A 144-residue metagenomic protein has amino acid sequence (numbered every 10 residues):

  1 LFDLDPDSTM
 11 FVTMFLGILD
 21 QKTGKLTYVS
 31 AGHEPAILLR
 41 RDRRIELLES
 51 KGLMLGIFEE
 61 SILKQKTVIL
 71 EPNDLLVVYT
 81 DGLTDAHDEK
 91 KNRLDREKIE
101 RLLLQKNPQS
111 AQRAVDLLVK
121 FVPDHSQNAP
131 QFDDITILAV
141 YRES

Functional and structural regions predicted by a protein language model:
L1-S144: Conserved subregion of the PPM/PP2C metallophosphatase catalytic domain
